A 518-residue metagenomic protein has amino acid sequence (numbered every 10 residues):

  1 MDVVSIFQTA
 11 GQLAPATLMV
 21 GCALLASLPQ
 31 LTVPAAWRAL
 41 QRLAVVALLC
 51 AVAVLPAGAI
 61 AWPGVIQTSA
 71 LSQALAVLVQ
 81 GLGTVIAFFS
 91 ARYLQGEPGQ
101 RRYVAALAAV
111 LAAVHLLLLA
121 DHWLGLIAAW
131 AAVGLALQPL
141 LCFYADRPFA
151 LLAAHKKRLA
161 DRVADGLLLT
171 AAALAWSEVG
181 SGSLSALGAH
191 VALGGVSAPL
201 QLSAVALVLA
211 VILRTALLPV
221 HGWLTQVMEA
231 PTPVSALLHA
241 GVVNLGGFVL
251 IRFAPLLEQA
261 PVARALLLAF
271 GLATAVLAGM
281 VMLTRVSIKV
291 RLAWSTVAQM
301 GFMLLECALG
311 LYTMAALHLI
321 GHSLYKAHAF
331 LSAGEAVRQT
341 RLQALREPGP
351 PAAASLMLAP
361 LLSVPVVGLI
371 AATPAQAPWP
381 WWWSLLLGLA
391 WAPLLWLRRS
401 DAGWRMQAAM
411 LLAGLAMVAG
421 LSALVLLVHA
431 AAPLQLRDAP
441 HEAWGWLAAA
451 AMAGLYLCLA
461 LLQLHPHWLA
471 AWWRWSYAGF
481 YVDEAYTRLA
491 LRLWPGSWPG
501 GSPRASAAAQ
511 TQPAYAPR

Functional and structural regions predicted by a protein language model:
M1-A105, S185-A186: Transmembrane helix-loop-helix hairpins at membrane boundaries of multipass inner-membrane proteins
A23-W37, T84-G96, P139-F149, A153 (+4 more regions): C-terminal ends of transmembrane helices
Q30-A35, A402-S422, Q435-R518: Membrane-interface and transmembrane segments of multi-pass membrane proteins
L40-L43, G99-A113, L152-A171, L202-A204 (+4 more regions): Interfacial and helix-entry/exit segments of alpha-helical transmembrane bundles in multi-pass inner-membrane proteins
R42-V45, Q67-A145, A164-G166, A240 (+1 more regions): Internal transmembrane alpha-helices of multipass membrane proteins
V46-A51, A57-L71, L82, A153 (+3 more regions): Short helix-boundary/re-entrant hairpin motifs in multi-pass inner-membrane proteins
A53-A59, A113-A120, L169-S181, N244-L256 (+3 more regions): Hydrophobic alpha-helical transmembrane segments in multi-pass integral membrane proteins
A106-V191, M300-L342: Alpha-helical multi-pass transmembrane bundles of energy-transducing inner-membrane proteins
